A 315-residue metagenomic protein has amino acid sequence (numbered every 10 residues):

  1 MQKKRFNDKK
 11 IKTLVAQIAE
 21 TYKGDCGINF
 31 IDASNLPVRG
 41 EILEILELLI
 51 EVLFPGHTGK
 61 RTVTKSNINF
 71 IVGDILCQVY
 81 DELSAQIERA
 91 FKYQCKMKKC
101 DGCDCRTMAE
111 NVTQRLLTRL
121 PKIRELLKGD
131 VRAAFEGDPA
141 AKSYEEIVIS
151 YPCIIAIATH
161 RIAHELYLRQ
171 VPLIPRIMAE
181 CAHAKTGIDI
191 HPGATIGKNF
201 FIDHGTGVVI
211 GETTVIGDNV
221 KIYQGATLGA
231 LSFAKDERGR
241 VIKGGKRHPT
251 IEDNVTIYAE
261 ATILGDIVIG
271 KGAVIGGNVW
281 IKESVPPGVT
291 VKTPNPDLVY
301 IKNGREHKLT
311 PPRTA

Functional and structural regions predicted by a protein language model:
M1-I177, H307-A315: Terminal amphipathic alpha-helical/low-complexity segments used for targeting or macromolecular assembly
A182-G304: Structural signal for interior beta-strand "rungs" in well-ordered beta-sheet cores of soluble enzyme domains
